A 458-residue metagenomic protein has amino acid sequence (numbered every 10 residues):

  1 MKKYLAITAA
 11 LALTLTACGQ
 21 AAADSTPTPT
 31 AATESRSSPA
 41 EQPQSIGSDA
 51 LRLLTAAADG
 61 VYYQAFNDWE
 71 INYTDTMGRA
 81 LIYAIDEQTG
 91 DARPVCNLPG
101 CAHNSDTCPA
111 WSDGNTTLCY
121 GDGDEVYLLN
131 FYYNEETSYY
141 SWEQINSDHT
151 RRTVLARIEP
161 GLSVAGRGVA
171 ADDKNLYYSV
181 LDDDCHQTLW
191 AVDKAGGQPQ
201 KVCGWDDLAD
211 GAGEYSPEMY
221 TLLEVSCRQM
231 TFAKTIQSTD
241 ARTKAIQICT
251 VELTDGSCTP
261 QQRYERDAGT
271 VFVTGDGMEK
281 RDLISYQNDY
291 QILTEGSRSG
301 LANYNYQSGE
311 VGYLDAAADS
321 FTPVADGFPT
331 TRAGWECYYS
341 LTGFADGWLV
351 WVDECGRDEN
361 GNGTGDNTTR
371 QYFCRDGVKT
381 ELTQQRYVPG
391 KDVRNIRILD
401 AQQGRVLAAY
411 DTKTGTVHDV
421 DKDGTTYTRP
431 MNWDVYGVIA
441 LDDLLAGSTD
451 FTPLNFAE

Functional and structural regions predicted by a protein language model:
K2-T8: Sec-dependent signal peptide recognition, specifically the positively charged N-region followed immediately by
T14-A17: C-terminal motif of bacterial Sec signal peptides marking the signal peptidase cleavage site
G19-A21: Bacterial signal peptide processing site
T26-V61: Post-signal peptide N-terminal segment of mature Sec-exported envelope proteins
A32-I46, T74-N104, E136-P160, D184-A209 (+4 more regions): Surface-exposed loop/turn elements that mediate protein-protein interactions on large endomembrane-trafficking
G47-A57, N104-G121, G161-D173, L208-C227 (+4 more regions): Repeated scaffold domains used in trafficking and secretory/extracellular systems, primarily beta-propellers
Y62-Q64, E70-Y73, Y127-N130, Y177-S179 (+5 more regions): Residue position within the beta-strands of beta-propeller blades
E336-T369: Loop/turn-rich, solvent-exposed surfaces of beta-rich toroidal or solenoidal domains
